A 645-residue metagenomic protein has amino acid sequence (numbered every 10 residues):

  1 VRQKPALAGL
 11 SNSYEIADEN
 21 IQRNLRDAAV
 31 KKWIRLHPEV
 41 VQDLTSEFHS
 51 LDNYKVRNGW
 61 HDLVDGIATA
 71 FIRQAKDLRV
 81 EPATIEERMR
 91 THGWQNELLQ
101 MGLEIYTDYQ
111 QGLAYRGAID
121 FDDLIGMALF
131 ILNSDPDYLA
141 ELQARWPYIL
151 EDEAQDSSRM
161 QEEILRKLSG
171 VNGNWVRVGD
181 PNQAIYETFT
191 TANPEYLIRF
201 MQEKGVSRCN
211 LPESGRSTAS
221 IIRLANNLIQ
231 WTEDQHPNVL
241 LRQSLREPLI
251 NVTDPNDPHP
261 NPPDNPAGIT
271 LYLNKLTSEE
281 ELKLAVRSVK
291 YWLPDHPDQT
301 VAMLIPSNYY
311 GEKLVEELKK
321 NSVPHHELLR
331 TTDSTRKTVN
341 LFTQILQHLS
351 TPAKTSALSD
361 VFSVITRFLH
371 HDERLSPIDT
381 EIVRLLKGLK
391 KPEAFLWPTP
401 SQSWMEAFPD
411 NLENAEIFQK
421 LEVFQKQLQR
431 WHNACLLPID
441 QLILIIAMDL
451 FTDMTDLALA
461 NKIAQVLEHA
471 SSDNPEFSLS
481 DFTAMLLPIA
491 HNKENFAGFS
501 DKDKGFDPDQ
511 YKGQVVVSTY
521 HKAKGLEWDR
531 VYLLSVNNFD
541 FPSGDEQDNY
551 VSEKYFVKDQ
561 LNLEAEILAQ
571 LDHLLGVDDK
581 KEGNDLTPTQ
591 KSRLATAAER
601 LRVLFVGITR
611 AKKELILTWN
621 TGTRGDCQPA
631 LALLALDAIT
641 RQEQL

Functional and structural regions predicted by a protein language model:
V1-D122, G126, G173: A basic/glycine-biased coupling hinge at the interface between accessory DNA-binding modules
V1-R2, A17, K319-L349: Conserved beta-strand -> loop -> alpha-helix junction used to position metal-binding or nucleic-acid-contacting
A17-Q22, G93-I198, S207-I221, G525 (+1 more regions): Conserved helicase NTPase motor core
V171-N174, D180-N182, Q202-R208, N265-I269 (+5 more regions): Short glycine-/polar-rich loops that comprise or flank the Walker A/P-loop and associated switch/sensor motifs
V178-N182, T188-P194, E213-S214, A225-N226 (+5 more regions): A short beta-strand-to-loop transition that corresponds to the Sensor-1 phosphate-sensing loop of AAA+ P-loop ATPases
V206-S207, S214-V323, S350-A353, H370-L375 (+2 more regions): Helicase P-loop NTPase motor core
H348-R610, E614-T621, I639: Conserved helicase C-terminal RecA-like lobe
T618-L645: C-terminal/domain-terminus segments
